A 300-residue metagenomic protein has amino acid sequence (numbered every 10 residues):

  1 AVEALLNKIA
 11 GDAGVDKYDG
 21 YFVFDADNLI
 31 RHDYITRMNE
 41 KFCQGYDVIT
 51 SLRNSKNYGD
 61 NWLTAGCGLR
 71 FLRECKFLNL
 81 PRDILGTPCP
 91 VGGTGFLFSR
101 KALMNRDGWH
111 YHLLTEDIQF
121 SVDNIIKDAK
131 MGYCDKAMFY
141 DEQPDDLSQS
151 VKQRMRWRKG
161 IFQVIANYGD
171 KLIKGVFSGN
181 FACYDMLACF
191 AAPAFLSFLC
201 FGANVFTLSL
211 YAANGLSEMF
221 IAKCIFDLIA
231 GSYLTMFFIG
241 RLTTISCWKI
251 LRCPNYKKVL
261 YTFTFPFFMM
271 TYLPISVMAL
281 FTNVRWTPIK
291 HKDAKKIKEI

Functional and structural regions predicted by a protein language model:
A1-G14, Y18, H32-L114, M155-R158 (+2 more regions): Long helical/loop segments within the catalytic core of UDP-sugar-dependent glycosyltransferases, especially the large
Y21: Short aromatic/hydrophobic "clamp" motif used to bind/position activated sugar donors
D25-L29, H112, N124: The conserved acidic donor/metal-binding loop of glycosyltransferases
N28-I30, N54-N57, Q119, M138: A short, conserved beta-strand element in the Rossmann-like catalytic core that flanks the donor/metal-binding loop
L114-F120: Acidic donor-binding loop at a coil-to-helix junction in glycosyltransferase catalytic cores that engages
S121-Y140: Catalytic donor-sugar/metal-binding loop of nucleotide-sugar-dependent glycosyltransferases
V151-A192: Active-site-adjacent helix/loop segment of glycosyltransferases that harbors family-specific signature motifs
D170-M186, L210-I300: Juxtamembrane C-terminal module of membrane proteins
